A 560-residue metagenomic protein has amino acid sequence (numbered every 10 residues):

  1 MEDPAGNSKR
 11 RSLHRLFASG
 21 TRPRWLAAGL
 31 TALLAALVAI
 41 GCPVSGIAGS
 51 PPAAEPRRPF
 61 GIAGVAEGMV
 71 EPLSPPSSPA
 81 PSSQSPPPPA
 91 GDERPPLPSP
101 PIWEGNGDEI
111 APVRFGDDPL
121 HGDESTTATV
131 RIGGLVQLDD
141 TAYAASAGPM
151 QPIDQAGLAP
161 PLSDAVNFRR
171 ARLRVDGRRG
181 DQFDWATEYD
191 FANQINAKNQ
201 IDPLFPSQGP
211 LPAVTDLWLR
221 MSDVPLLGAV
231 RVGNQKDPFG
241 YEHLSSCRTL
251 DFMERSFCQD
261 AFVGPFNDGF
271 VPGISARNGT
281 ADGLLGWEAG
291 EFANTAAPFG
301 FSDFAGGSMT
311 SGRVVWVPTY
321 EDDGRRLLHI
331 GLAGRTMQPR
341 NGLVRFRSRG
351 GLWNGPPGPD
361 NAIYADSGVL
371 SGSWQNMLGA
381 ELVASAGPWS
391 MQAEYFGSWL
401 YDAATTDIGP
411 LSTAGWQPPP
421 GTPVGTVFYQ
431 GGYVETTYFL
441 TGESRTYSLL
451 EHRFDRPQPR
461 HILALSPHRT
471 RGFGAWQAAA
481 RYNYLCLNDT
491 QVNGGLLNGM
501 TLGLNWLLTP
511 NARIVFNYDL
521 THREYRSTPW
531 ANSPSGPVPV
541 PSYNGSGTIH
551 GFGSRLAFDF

Functional and structural regions predicted by a protein language model:
M1-R22: N-terminal secretory signal peptides that target proteins for export/translocation
E2, V38-I153, D202-F205, S444-S466 (+1 more regions): N-terminal periplasmic/intermembrane-space "pro-region" immediately following the signal or transit peptide
K9, T21-R22, G29, S77-S85: Sensor of tandemly repeated, compositionally biased sequence architecture
R11-L16, W25, A35, P51 (+1 more regions): Intrinsically disordered and other compositionally biased segments
L13-F17, I47, F60-A63, L120 (+2 more regions): Short, aromatic- and cysteine-enriched interfacial helices/patches that mediate contacts at lipid membranes
G20-I47: Sec-dependent N-terminal signal peptides
L97-E104, A144-A145, A159-P160, L204-S207 (+4 more regions): Outer-membrane beta-barrel pore domains
D117-G148, L158-R340, F428-T470, Q477-T490: Outer membrane beta-barrel
